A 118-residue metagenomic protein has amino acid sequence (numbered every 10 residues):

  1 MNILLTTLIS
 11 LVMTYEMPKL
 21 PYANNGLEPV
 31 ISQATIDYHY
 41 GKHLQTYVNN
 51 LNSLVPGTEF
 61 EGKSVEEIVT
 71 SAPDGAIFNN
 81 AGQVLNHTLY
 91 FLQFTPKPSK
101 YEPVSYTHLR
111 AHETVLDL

Functional and structural regions predicted by a protein language model:
I3-L11: Sec-dependent N-terminal signal peptides
M13-A23: Acidic, low-complexity proline/glycine-rich segments
N25-I36: Short, aromatic/basic-rich helix-turn unit that serves as a nucleic-acid recognition element
Y38-N50: A non-catalytic, amphipathic alpha-helix used as a structural packing/dimerization or gating element in enzyme scaffolds
K42, N52-G62, E67-R110: All-alpha RGS (Regulator of G-protein Signaling) helical domain and cognate RGS-like helical scaffolds
H108-L118: Single conserved hydrophobic/aromatic residue that forms the stacking wall/gate of nucleotide- or nucleobase-binding
